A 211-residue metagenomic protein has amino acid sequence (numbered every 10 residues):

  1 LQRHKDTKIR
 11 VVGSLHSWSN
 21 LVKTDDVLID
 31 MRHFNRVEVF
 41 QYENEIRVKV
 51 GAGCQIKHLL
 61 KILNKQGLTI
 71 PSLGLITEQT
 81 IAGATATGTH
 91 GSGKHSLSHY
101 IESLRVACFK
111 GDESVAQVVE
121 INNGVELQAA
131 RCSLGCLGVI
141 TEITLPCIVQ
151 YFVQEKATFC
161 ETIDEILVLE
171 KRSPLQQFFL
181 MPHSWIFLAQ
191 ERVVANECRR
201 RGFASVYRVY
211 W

Functional and structural regions predicted by a protein language model:
L1-L75, A84-G93, F178: Glycine-rich N-terminal segment of FAD-binding domains in flavoprotein oxidoreductases, spanning the beta-loop-helix
W18-N20, K57-H58, Q79, C147 (+1 more regions): Flexible loop/turn segments at secondary-structure boundaries
S19-E38, G91-E113, V139-P146: Structural signature of FAD isoalloxazine-binding scaffolds in flavoprotein oxidoreductases
K23, M31, L73, Q79 (+4 more regions): A short, structural micro-pattern
D30, Q55, T80, N123 (+1 more regions): Helix N-cap and loop-to-helix transition residues
H33-V37, C54-Q55, G74-I76, H95-H99 (+3 more regions): Glycine-rich loops and low-complexity Gly/Arg-rich segments that provide flexible linkers or classic glycine-based
G51, T77, G83, G93-S98 (+2 more regions): Short, well-structured alpha-helical patches and their helix-loop capping segments that border functional surfaces
I101-W211: C-terminal substrate-binding/cap subdomain adjacent to the FAD-binding core in PCMH-type and related FAD-linked
